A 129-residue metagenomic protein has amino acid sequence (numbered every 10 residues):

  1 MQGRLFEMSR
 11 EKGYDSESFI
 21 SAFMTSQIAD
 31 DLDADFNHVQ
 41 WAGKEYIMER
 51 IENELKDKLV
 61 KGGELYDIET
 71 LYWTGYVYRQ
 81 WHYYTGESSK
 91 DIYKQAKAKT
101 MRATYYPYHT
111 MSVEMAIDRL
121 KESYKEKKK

Functional and structural regions predicted by a protein language model:
M1-Q27: Long, hydrophobic N-terminal alpha-helical segment
G3, E17, S26, E45 (+2 more regions): Non-catalytic, well-ordered alpha-helical scaffold segments
L5, S9-R10, S18, A34-H38 (+1 more regions): Short, charged/polar micro-motifs that form catalytic or ligand-binding hotspots
M24-L32, I51, L55-L59, T85: Short alpha-helix boundary/capping elements
S26-I47, Y106: Short amphipathic alpha-helical segments at helix boundaries and their inter-helical linkers
N37-T70: Long, compositionally biased
D57-Q80, Y84, S89-T104: Charged interaction scaffolds used for protein-protein
T100-K129: Glycine-rich, aromatic-bearing surface loops/beta-hairpins
